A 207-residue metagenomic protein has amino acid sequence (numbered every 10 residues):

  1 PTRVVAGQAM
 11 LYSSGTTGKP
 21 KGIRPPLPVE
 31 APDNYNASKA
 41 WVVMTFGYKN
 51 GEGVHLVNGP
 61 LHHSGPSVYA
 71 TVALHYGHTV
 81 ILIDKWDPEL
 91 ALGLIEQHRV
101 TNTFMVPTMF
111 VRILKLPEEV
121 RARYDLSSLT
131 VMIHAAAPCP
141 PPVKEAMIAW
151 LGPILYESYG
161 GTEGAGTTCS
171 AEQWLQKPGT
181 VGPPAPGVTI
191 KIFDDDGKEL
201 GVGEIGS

Functional and structural regions predicted by a protein language model:
P1-G7: Flexible, low-complexity linker/hinge segments
T2, G179-P184: Short Gly/Pro-enriched turn/cap motifs at secondary-structure boundaries
A6, G53-V54, T130: Residues that mark the start of a beta-strand
Q8-N36: Conserved AMP-binding A3 loop
L11-G15, H75-Y76, V100-M105, E118-K177 (+2 more regions): Gly/Ser/Thr-rich phosphate-binding loop
K21-R24, T79-K85, Y156: Short beta-strand->loop structural element characteristic of the AMP-binding/adenylate-forming
A31-V54, N58, H62-T101, L116: Conserved AMP-binding/adenylation subdomain of ANL enzymes
K191-S207: Conserved beta-loop-beta connector loops within the AMP-binding
